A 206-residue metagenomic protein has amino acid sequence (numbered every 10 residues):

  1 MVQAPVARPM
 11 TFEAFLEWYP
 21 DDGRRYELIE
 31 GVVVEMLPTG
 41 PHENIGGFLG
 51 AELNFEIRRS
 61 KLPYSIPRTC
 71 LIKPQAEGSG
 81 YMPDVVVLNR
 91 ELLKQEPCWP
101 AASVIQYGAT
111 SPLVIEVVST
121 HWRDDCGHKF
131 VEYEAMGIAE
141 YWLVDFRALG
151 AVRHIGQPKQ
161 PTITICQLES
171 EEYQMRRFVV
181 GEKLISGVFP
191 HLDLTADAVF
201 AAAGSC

Functional and structural regions predicted by a protein language model:
M1-C206: Gly/Pro/Ser/Thr-rich low-complexity, intrinsically disordered segments predominantly at protein N-termini
